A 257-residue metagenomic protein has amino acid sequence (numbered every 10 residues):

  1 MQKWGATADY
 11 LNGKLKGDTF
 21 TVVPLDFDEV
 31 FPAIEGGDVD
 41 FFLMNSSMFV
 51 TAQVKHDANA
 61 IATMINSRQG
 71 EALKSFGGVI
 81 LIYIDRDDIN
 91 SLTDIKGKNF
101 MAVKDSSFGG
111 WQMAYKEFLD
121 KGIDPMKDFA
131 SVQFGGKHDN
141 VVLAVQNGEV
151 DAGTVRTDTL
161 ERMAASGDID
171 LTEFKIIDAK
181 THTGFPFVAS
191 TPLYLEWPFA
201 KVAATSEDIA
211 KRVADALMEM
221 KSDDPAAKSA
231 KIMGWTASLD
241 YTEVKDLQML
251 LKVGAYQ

Functional and structural regions predicted by a protein language model:
M1, V39, N99-S107, S131 (+3 more regions): Second-shell loop/turn segments in exported
M1-G13, G70-L143, D158: Bilobed "Venus flytrap"/periplasmic-binding protein-like clamshell domains and structurally analogous long
M1-T7, L15, T159, H182-E196 (+1 more regions): An extracytoplasmic/periplasmic, membrane-proximal ligand-sensing/linker region
M1-V50: Extracytoplasmic small-molecule ligand-binding "clamshell" domains of the periplasmic binding protein/Venus flytrap
K3, T7, D26, V30 (+10 more regions): Stable alpha-helical elements in mature extracytoplasmic
I34-E35, I95, V145-Q146, V213: Hydrophobic residues within well-ordered alpha-helices
L43-D57, A114-D120, Q146, D151-T181: A ligand-binding cleft/hinge motif common to bilobed small-molecule-binding domains
A62-G77, I169-A214: Periplasmic-binding protein-like
